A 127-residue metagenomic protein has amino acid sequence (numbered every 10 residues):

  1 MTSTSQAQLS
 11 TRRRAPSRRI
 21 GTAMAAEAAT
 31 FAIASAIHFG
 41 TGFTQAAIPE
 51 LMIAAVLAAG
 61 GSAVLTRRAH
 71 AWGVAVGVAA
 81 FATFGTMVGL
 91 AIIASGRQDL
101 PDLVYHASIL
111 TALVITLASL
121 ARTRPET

Functional and structural regions predicted by a protein language model:
T2-T127: Topology signature of small-to-medium multi-pass alpha-helical membrane proteins
